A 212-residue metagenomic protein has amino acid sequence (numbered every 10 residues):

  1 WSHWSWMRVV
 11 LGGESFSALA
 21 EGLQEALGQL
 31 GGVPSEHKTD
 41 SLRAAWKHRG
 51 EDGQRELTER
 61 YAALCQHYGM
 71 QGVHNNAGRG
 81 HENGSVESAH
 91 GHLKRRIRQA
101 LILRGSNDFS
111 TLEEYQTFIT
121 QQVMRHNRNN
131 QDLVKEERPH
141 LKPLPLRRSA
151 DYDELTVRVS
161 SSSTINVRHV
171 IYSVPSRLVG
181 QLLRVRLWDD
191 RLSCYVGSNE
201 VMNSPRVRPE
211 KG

Functional and structural regions predicted by a protein language model:
H3-R8, W46: Short small-residue beta-strand/loop micro-motif enriched in glycine and branched aliphatics
M7-E36, V207-G212: Active-site beta-loop-alpha junctions of metal-dependent nucleic acid enzymes, especially the RNase H-like/DDE
V10-L11, H48-G53: Short, solvent-exposed loop/turn segments at secondary-structure boundaries
T39-D40, E51-D52, R60, M70-R95 (+1 more regions): RNase H-like two-metal-ion nuclease catalytic core shared by retroviral integrases and related mobile-element nucleases
E56-M70, K94-G105: Acidic, His- and aromatic-enriched active-site or binding-groove loops in soluble protein domains that engage sugars
H90-W188: Active-site-proximal acidic segments at structured loop/helix or strand boundaries that coordinate catalytic metals
D189-G212: C-terminal, non-catalytic macromolecule-binding modules
